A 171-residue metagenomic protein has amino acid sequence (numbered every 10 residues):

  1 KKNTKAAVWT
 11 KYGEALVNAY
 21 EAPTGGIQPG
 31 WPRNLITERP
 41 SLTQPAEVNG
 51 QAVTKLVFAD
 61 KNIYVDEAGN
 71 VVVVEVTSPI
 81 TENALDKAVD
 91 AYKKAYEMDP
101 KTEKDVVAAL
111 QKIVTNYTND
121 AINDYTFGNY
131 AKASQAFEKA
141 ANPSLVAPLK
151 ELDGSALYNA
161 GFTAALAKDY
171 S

Functional and structural regions predicted by a protein language model:
K1-V8: N-terminal targeting signals for Sec/Tat export/insertion, comprising classic cleavable signal peptides
W9-E14, G26: N-terminal Sec/ER secretory leader and immediately downstream segment of secreted/extracellular precursors
G13-A15, D90, Q135-E138: Generic structural signal for well-ordered, non-membrane alpha-helices
V17-A131, S144-S155: Short coil/linker segments at helix-helix boundaries
A133-S171: Solenoidal tandem-repeat scaffolds enriched in leucines and small polar residues
